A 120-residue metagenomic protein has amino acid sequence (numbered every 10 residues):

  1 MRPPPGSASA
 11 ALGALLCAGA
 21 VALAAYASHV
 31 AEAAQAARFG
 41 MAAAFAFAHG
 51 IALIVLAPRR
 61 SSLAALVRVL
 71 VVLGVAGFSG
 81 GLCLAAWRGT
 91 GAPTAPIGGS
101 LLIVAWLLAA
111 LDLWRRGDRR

Functional and structural regions predicted by a protein language model:
R2-P3, Y26-A43: Interfacial loop at the N-terminal end of multi-pass membrane proteins
P5-S9, R59-L101, L107-G117: Transmembrane helix-loop-helix
S7-H29: N-terminal signal-anchor transmembrane alpha helix
L15-L23, A37-S62, V69-A76: Core segments of alpha-helical transmembrane spans in multipass integral membrane proteins
G40-A46, P96-I103: Alpha-helical transmembrane segments of polytopic membrane proteins
